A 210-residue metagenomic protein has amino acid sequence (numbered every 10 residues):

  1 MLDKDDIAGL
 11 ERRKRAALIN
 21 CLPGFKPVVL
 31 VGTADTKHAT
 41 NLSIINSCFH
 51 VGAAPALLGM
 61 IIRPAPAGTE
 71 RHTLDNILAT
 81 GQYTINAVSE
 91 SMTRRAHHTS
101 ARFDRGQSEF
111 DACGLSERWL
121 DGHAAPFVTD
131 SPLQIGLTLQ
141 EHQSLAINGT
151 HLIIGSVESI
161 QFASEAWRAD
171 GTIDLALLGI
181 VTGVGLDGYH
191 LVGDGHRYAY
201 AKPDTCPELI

Functional and structural regions predicted by a protein language model:
M1-I210: Basic, polyanion-binding surface patches
